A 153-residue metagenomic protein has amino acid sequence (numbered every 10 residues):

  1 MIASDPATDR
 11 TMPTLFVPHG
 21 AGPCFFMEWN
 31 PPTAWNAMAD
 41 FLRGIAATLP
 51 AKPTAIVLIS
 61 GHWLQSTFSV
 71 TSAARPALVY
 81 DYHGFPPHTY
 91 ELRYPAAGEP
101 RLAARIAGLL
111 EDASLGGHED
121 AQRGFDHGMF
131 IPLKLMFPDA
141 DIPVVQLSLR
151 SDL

Functional and structural regions predicted by a protein language model:
M1-R10, R123-I131: N-terminal short beta-loop-beta anion/metal-coordinating cradle
I2-L109: A short aromatic-anchored loop/beta-hairpin motif
A103-L153: Internal, conserved structured core segments that host functional sites
